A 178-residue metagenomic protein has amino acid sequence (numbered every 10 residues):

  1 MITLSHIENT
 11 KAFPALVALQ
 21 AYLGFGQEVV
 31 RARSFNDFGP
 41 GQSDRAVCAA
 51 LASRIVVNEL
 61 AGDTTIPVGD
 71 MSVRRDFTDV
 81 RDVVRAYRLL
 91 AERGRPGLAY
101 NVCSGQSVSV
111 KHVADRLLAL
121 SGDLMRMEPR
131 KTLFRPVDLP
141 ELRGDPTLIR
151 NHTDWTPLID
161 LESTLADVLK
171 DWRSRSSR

Functional and structural regions predicted by a protein language model:
M1, F35-F38, L133: Short coil/turn segments at secondary-structure junctions
M1, L23-G26, R150: Residue-level detector of transmembrane insertion/anchoring sites
M1-I7: Conserved Rossmann-fold NAD(P)-dependent oxidoreductase catalytic core, especially the SDR/UDP-sugar
T3, D44, P157-L158: A broadly tuned, weak detector of single residues within folded domains
E8, A12, L16-R75, V80-V84 (+2 more regions): NAD(P)-dependent short-chain dehydrogenase/reductase
V57-R178: C-terminal substrate-binding subdomain of Rossmann-fold SDR/epimerase-dehydratase oxidoreductases
